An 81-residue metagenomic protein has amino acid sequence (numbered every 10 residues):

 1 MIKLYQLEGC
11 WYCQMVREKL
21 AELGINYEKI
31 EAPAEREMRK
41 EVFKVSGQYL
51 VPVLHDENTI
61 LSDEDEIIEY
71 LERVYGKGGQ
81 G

Functional and structural regions predicted by a protein language model:
I2-E8, Q14-G81: GST-like domain detector, emphasizing the conserved glutathione-binding G-site in the N-terminal thioredoxin-like
